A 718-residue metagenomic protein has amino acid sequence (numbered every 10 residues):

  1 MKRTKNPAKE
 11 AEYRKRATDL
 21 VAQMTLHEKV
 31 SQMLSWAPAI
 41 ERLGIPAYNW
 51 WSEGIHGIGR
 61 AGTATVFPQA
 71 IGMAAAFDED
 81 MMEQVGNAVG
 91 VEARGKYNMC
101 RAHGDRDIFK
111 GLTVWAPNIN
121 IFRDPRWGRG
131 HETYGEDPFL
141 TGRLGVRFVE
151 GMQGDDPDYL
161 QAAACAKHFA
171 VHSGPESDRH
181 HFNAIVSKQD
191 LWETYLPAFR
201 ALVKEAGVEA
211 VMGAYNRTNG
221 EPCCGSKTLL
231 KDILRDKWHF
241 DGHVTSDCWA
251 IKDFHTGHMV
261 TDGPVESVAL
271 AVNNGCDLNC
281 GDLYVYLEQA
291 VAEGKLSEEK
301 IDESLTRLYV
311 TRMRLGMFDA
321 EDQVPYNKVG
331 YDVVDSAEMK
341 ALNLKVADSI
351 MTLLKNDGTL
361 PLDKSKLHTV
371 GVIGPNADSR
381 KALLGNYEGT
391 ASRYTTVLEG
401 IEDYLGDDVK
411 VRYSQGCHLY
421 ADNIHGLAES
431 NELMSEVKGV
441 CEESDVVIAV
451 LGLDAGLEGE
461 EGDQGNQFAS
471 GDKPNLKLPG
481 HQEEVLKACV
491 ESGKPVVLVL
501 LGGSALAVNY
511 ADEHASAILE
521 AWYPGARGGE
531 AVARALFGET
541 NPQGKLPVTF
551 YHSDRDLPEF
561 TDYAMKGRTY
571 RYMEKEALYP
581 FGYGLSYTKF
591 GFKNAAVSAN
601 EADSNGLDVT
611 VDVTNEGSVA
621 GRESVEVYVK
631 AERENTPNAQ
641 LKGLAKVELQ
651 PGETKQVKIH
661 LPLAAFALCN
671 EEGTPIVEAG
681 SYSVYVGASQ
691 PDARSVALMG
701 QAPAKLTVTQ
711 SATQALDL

Functional and structural regions predicted by a protein language model:
M1-A667, E678-V686, Q690, D717-L718: Glycoside hydrolase catalytic-domain context in secreted enzymes
E672-P675, S695: Short proline/glycine-enriched turn/loop segments at secondary-structure junctions
A693-D717: Short beta-strand elements
